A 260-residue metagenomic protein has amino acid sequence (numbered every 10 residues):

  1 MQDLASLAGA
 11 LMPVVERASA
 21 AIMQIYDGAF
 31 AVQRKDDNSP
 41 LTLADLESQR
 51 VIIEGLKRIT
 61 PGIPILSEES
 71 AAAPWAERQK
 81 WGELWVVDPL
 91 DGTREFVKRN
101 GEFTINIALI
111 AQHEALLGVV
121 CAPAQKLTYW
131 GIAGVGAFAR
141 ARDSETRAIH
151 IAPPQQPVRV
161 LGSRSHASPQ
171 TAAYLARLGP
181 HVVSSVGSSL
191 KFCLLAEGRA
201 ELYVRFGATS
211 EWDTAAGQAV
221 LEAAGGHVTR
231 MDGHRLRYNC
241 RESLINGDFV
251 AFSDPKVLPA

Functional and structural regions predicted by a protein language model:
M1-L90, P169, A173-A176, H234: N-terminal subdomain of lithium-sensitive/metallo-dependent phosphomonoesterases centered on the IMPase/IPPase/PAP
M1-P13, A173-R177, C193-A260: Oxyanion/phosphate-interacting regions
I22, D45, L56, T93 (+6 more regions): Residue-level signal for inorganic ion chemistry
L46, E69, P89-G92, P123 (+4 more regions): Generic detector of well-ordered alpha-helical packing
W81-Q125: Glycine-rich active-site/cofactor-binding loop and its immediate structural neighborhood
I107-C193, C240-A260: Acidic beta-strand-loop-alpha-helix segment within the catalytic core of divalent metal-dependent phosphate-processing
